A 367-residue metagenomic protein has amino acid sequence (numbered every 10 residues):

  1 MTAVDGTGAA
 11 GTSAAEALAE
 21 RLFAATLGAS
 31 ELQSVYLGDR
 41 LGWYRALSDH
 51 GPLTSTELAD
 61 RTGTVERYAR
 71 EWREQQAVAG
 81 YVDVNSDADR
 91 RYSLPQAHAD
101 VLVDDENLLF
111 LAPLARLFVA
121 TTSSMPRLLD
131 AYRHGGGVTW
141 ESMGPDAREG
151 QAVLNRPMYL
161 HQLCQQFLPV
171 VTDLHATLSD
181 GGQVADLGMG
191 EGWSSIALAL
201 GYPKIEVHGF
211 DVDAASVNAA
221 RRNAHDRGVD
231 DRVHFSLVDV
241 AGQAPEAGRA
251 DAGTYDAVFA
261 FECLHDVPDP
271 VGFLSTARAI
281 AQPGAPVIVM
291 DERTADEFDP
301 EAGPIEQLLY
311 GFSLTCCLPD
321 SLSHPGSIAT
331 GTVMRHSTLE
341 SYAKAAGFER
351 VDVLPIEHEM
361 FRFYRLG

Functional and structural regions predicted by a protein language model:
A25-R40, A46, Q75-G182: Conserved Class I S-adenosyl-L-methionine-dependent methyltransferase catalytic core
S55-R61: A short acidic, leucine-rich amphipathic alpha-helix
T64-Q75: Short amphipathic alpha-helical interaction segments
T122-G272: Conserved adenosyl
Q183, A285-P286: Short glycine-centered segments of the SAM/dcSAM-binding site in methyltransferase folds
V271-P283: A short glycine-rich, Lys/Arg-flanked "PGG" loop and its adjoining helix->strand segment in the class I
M290-A346, D352: C-terminal alpha-helical "lid/dimerization" subdomain adjacent to the S-adenosyl-L-methionine
G347-G367: Core SAM-dependent methyltransferase catalytic element
